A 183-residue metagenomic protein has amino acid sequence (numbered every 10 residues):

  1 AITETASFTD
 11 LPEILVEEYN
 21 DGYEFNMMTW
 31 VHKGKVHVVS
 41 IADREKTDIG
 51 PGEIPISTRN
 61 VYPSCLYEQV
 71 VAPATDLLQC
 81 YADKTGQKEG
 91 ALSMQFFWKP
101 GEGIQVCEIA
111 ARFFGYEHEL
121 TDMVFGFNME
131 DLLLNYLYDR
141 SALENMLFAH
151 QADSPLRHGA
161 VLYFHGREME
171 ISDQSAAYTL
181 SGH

Functional and structural regions predicted by a protein language model:
T3-L15: N-terminal beta-alpha lobe that positions the nucleotide/phosphoryl donor in ATP/NTP-coupled carboxylate activation
S7-T9, T85-Q87, G182-H183: Short secondary-structure junctions
L11-I14, G22-F25, A91-S93, R157: Short beta-strand-initiation
I14-E17, K88-P100, N145-M146: A short glycine-rich, hydrophobically flanked beta-strand micro-motif that places a catalytic Asp/Glu for divalent metal
E18-Q87, W98, A110-L137, V161: ATP-dependent carboxylate/phosphate-activation module, predominantly the ATP-grasp catalytic core and closely related
R59, A91, T121, G166-E170: Peripheral, non-catalytic segments that deliver or gate enzyme domains
E102-Q105: Conserved protein kinase catalytic/activation segment
N135-H183: Peripheral (often C-terminal) accessory segments that flank ATP-dependent C-N-forming ligase machineries
